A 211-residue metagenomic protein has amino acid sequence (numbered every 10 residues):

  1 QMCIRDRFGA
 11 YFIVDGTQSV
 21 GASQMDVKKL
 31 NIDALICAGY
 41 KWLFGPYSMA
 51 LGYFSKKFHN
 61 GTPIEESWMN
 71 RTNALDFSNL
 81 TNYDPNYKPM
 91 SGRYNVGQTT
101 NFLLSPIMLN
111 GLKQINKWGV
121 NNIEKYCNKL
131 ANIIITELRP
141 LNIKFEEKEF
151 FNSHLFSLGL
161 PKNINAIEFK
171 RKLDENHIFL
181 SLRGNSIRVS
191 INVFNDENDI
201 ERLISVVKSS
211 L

Functional and structural regions predicted by a protein language model:
M2-I4: Short, small-residue-biased leader/transition segments that mark boundaries at the very start of proteins
A10-F44: Conserved PLP phosphate-binding loop immediately N-terminal to the Schiff-base lysine helix in PLP-dependent enzymes
F12-I13, F145, L180: Hydrophobic beta-strand scaffold residues
L30-L80: Active-site PLP attachment segment
Y87-I135: Structural signature of PLP-dependent enzymes
N128-I135, R139-K172, N176: Conserved PLP-binding catalytic core of the aspartate aminotransferase-like
N163-L211: PLP-dependent enzyme catalytic core of the Aspartate aminotransferase-like
